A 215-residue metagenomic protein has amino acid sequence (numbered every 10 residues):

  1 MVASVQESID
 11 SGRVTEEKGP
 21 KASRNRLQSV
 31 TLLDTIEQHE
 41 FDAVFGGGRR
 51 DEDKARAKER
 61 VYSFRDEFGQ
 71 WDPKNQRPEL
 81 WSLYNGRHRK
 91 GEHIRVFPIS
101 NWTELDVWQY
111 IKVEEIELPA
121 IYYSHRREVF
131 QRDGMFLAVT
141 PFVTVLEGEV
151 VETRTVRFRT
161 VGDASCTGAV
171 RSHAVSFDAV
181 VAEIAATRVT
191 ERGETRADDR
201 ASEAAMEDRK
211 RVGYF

Functional and structural regions predicted by a protein language model:
M1-F215: Nucleotide-activated chemistry modules centered on ATP-dependent adenylation/adenylyltransferase
